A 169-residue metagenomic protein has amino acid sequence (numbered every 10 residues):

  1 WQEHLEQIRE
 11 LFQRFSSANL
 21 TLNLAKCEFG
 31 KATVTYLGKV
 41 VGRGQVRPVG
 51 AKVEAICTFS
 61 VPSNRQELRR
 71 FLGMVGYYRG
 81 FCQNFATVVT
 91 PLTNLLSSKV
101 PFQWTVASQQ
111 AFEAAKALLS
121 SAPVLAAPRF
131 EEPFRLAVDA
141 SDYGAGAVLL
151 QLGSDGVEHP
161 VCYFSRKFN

Functional and structural regions predicted by a protein language model:
W1-N169: Retroelement reverse transcriptase polymerase core
